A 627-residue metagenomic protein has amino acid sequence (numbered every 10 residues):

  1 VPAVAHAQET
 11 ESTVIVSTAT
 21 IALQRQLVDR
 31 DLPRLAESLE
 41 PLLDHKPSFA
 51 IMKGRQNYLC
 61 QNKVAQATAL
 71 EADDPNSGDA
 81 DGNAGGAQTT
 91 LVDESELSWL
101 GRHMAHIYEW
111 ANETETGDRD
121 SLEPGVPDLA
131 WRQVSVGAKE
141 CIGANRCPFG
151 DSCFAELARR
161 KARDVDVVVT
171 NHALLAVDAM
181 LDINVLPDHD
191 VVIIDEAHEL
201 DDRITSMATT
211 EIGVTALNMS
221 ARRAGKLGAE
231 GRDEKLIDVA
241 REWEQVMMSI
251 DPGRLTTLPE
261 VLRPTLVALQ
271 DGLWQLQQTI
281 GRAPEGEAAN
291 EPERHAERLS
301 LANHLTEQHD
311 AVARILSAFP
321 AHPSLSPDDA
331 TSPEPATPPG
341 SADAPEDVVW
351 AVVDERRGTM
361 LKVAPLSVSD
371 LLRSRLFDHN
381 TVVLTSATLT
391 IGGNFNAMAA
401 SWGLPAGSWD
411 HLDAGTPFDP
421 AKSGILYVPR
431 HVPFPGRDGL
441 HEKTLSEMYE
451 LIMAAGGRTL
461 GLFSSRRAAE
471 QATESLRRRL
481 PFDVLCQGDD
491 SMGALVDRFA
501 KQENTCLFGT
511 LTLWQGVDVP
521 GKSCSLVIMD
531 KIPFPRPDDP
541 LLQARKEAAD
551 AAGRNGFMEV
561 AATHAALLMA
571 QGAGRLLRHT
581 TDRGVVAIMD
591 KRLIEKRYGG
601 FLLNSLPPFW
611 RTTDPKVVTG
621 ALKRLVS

Functional and structural regions predicted by a protein language model:
Q8-V14, T18-D166, Q278-G286, D329-T337 (+1 more regions): A substrate-engagement module of RecA-like helicase motors
T13-A22, V383-A387, G457-S464, A587-M589: Conserved RecA-like ASCE P-loop NTPase motor core of nucleic-acid helicases/translocases
A22-R25, D29-P33, A138-V167, N171-Q278 (+1 more regions): Signature of the SF2 helicase/ATPase Hel1-core->accessory helical subdomain module
A69-L97, L217-I315, F319: Non-catalytic, alpha-helical, charged scaffold/linker segments that couple or flank catalytic or architectural cores
R132-D166, L181-I183, A283-V432, G439-S446 (+3 more regions): A contiguous, basic/glycine-rich beta-loop/short-helix subdomain that forms a polymer-engagement track
F418, P429-G439, D489-I594: Conserved RecA-like P-loop NTPase helicase motor core
S464-G488: Conserved helicase motor "Helicase C" RecA-like lobe of SF1/SF2 P-loop NTPases
A587-S627: N-terminal targeting/trafficking signals and adjacent low-complexity tails
